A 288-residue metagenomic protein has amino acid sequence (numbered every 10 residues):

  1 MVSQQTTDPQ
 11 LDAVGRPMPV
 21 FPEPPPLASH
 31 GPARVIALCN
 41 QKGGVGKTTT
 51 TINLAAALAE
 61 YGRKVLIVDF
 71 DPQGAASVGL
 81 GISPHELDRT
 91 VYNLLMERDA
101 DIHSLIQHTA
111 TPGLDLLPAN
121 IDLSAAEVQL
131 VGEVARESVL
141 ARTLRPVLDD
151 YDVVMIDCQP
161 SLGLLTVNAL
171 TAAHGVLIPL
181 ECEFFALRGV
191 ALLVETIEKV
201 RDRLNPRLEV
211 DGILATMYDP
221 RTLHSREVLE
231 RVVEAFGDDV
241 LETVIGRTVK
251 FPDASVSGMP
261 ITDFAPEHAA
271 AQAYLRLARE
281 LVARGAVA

Functional and structural regions predicted by a protein language model:
M1-A288: P-loop NTP-binding core
